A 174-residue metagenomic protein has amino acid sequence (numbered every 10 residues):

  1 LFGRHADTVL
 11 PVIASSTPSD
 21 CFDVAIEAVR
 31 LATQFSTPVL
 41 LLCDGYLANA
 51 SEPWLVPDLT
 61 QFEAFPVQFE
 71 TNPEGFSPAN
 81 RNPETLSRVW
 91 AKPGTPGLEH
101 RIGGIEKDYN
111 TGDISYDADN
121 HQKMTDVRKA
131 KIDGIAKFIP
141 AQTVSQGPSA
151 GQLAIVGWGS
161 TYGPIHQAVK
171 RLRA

Functional and structural regions predicted by a protein language model:
L1-D7: Flexible glycine/proline-rich, aromatic-decorated loop/lid segments
T8-R30: Active-site/ligand-binding-proximal alpha/beta "capping" segment
V24-A174: Flexible, low-complexity linker and terminal segments
